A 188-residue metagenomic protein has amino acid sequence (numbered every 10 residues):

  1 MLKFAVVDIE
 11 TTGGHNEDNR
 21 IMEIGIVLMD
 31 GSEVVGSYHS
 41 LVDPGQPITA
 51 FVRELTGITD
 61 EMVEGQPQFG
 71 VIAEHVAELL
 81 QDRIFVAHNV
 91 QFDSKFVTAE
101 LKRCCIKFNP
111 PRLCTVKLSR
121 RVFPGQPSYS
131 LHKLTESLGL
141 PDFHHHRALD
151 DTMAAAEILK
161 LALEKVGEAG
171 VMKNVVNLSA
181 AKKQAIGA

Functional and structural regions predicted by a protein language model:
M1-P111, P124-H146: Conserved non-catalytic scaffold segment of RNase H-like nuclease domains
T11-G13, K117, A154: Short, glycine/acidic-enriched loop or turn micro-motifs at the edges of active sites
I72, R120, A154-A155: Short Asp/Glu-rich motifs
P111-C114, K173-V175: Beta-strand segments within the central parallel beta-sheet cores of soluble alpha/beta enzyme folds
C114-P124: Short, flexible loop segments at boundaries between secondary-structure elements
R147-K160: Acidic, divalent-metal-coordinating active-site segment for phosphoryl/phosphodiester hydrolysis, typified by short
I158-A188: Acidic two-metal-ion nuclease catalytic site recognized across multiple nuclease folds, prominently DnaQ/RNase D-T
